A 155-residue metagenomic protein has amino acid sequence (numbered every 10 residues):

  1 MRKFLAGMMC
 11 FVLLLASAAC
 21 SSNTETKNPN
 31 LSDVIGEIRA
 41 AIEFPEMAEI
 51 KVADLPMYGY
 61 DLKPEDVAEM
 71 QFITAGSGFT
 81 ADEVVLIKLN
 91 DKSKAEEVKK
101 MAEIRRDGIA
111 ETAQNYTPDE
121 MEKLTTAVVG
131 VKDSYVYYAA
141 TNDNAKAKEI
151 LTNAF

Functional and structural regions predicted by a protein language model:
M1-F4, M8: Positively charged n-region of N-terminal signal peptides that target proteins for export
L15-A19: C-terminal motif of bacterial Sec signal peptides marking the signal peptidase cleavage site
S21-T24: Bacterial signal peptide processing site
E49-F79, S93, E97: Short, compositionally biased low-complexity segments enriched in polar/charged residues
A81-D91: A short acidic-to-branched-hydrophobic micro-motif
V98-R105, I150-F155: Short amphipathic alpha-helices in soluble, non-transmembrane regions that often serve as interface/regulatory elements
I104-A127: An anionic, turn-rich surface loop/hairpin at beta-sheet edges that serves as a generic interaction/coordination patch
D119-F155: A short, solvent-exposed beta-edge/loop patch
